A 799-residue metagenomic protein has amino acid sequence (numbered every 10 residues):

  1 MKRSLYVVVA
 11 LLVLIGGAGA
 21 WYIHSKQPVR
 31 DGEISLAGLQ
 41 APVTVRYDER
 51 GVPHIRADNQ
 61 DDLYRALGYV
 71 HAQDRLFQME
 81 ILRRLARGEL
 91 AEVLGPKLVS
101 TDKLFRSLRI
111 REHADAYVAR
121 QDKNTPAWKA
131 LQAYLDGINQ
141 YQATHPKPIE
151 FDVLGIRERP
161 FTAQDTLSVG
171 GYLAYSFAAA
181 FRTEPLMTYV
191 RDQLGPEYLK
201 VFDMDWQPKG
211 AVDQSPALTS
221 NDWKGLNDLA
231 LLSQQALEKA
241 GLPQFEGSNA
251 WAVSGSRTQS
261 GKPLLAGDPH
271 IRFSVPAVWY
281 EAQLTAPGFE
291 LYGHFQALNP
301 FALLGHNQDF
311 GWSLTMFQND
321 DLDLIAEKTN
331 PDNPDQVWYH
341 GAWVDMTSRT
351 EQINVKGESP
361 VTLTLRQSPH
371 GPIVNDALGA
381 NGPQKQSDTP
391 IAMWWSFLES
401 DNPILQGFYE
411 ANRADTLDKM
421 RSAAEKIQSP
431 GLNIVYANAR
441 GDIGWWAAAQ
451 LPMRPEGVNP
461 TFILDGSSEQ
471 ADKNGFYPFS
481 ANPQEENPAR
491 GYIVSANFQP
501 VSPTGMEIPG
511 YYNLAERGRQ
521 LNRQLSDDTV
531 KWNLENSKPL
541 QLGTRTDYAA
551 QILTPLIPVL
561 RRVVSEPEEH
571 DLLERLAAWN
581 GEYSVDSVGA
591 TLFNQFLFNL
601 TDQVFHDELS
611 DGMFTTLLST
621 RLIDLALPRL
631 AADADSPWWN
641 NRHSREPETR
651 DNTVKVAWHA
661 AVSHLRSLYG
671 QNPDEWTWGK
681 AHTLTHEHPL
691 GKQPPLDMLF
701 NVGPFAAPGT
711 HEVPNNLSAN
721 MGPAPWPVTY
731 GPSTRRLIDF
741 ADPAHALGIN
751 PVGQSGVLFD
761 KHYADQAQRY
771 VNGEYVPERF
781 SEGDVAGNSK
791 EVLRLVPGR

Functional and structural regions predicted by a protein language model:
M1-V13: N-terminal Sec-pathway targeting helices
Y6, A20-L264, P269, V275 (+5 more regions): Substrate-recognition/specificity elements adjacent to catalytic centers across diverse enzyme folds
D62-G95, S313-T364, Q470-G518, R523 (+1 more regions): Gly/Pro-rich active-site capping loops and adjacent beta-alpha segments that organize cofactor/substrate pockets
L63-A66, K103-L104, H113-K129, W394 (+5 more regions): Second-shell loop/turn segments in exported
F245, L284-F301, G305-F310, L314-S468 (+1 more regions): Glycine- and hydrophobic-rich flexible loops that cap the catalytic core of alpha/beta enzyme folds
V374-N375, P383, S429-D528, Y583 (+3 more regions): Hydrophobic alpha-helical segments
E507-H570, V654-R799: Terminal end segments
F593-G679: Charged, long alpha-helical assembly modules
